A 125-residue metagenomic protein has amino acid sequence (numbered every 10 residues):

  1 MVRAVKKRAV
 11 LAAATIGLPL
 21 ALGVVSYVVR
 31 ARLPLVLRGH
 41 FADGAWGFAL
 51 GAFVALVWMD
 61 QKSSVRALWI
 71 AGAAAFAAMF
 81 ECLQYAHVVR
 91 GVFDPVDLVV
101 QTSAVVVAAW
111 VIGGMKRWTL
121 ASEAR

Functional and structural regions predicted by a protein language model:
M1-R125: Bulky hydrophobic segments
